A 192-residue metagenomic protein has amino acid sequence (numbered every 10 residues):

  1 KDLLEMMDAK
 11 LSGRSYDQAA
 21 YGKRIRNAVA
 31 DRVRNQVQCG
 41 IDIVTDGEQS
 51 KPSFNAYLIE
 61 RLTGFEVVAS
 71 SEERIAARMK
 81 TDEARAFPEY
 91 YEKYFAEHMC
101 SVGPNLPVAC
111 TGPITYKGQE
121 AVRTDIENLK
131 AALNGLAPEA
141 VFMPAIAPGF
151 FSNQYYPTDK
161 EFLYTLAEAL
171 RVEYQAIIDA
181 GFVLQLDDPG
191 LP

Functional and structural regions predicted by a protein language model:
K1-P192: Domain-level signal for soluble alpha/beta catalytic cores
